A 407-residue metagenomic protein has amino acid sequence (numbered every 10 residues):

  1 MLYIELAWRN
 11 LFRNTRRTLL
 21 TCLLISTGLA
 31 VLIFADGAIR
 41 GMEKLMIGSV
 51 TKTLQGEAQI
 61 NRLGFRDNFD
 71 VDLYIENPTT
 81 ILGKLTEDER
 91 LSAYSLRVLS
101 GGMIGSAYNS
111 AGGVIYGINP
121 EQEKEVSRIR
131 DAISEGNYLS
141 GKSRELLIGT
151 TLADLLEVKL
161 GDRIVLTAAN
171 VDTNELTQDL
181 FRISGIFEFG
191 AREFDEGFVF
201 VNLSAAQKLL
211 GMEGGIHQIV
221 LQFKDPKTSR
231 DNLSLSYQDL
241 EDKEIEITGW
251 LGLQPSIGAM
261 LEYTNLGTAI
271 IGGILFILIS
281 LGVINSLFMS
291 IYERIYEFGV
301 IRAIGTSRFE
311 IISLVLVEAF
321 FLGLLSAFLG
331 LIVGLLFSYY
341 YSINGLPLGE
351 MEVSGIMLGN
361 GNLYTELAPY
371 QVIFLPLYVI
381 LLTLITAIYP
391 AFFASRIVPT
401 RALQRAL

Functional and structural regions predicted by a protein language model:
M1-I33, E43, G48, K52 (+1 more regions): N-terminal Sec/SRP start-transfer signal
T15-M42, E262-E297, F320-L329, Y378-I385: Hydrophobic alpha-helical transmembrane segments of multi-pass inner-membrane transport and secretion
I33-V114, N137-K142: Hydrophobic, regular-secondary-structure patches
R97-V98, G113-I118, A132-S204: Hydrophobic secondary-structure segments that place a key small or acidic residue at a functional site
N170-T268: Mechanotransmission and gating elements of multispan inner-membrane complexes involved in transport and envelope
F288, E297-S342, L382: Transmembrane alpha-helical interface segments in multi-pass membrane proteins
F328-L375, I388: Short helix-loop junctions at transmembrane helix boundaries
L367-L407: C-terminal membrane-exit region of the final transmembrane helix in multipass inner-membrane proteins
